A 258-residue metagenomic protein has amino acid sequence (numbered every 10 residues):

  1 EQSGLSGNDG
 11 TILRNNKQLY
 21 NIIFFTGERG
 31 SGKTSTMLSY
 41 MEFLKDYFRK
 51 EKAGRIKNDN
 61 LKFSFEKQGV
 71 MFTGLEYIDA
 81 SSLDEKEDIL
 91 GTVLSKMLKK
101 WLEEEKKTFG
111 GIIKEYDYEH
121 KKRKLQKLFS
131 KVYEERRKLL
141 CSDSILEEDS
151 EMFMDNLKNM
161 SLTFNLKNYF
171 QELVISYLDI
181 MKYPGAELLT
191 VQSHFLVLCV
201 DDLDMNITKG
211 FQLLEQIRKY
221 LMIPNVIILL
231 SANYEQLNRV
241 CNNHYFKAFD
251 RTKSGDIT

Functional and structural regions predicted by a protein language model:
S3-G4, I12-A186: P-loop NTPase nucleotide-binding core
S3-N21, L198, T208-L213, F249: Short linear interaction motifs
G30-G32, L83-E85, D202-K209, E235-L237: Short acidic, S/G/P-rich loop/turn micro-motifs used as interaction or catalytic elements
E42, C199-L203: Alpha-helical solenoid cores of large eukaryotic proteins
I180-L198, N206-T258: The catalytic "switch" region of P-loop NTPases
